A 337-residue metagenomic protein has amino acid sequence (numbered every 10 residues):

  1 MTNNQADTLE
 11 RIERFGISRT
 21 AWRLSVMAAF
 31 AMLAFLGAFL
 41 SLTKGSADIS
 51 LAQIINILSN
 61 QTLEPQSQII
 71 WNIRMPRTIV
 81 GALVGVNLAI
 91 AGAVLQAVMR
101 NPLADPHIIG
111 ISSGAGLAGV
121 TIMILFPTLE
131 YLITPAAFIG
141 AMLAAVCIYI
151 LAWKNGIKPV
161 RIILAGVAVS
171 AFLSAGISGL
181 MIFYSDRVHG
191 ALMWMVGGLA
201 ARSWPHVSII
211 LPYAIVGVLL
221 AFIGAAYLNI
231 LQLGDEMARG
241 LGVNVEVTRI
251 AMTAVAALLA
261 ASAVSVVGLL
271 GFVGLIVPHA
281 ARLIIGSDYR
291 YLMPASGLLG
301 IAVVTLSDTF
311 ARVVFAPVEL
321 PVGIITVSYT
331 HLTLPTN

Functional and structural regions predicted by a protein language model:
T2-L334: Alpha-helical transmembrane segments in inner-membrane proteins
